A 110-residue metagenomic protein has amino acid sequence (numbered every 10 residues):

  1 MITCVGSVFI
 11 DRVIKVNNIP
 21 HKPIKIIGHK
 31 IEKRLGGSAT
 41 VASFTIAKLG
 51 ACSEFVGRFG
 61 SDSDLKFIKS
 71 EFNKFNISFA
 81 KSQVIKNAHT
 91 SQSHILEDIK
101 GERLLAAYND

Functional and structural regions predicted by a protein language model:
M1-V56, S63, F67: Glycine-rich phosphate/adenosyl-contacting loop at the front of the ribokinase-like
V5, V56-R58, E97, A106: Short hydrophobic segments within beta-strands
L49, A88-S91: Short, basic and Ser/Thr-rich N-terminal targeting/leader segments
G60-S61, K86: Conserved beta-strand edge residues that scaffold enzyme active sites
S63-F75, S93-E97: Active-site-proximal loop->helix
E71-A88: A glycine-rich helix N-cap at a beta->alpha junction
Q83-I85, I95-D110: Conserved phosphate-binding/catalytic loop of the ribokinase/pfkB sugar-kinase fold
